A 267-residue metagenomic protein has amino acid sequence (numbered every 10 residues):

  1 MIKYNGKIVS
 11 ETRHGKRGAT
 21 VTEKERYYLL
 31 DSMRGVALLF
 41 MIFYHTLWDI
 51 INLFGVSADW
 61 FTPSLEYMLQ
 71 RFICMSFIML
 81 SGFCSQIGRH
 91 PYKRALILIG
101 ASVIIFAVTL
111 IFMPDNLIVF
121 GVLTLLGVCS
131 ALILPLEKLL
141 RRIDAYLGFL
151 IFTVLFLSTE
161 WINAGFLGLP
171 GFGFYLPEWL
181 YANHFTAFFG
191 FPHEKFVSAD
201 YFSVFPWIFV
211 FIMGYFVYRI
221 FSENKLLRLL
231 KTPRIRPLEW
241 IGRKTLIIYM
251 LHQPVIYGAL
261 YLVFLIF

Functional and structural regions predicted by a protein language model:
I2-F267: Alpha-helical transmembrane segments and their immediate juxtamembrane cytosolic regions
